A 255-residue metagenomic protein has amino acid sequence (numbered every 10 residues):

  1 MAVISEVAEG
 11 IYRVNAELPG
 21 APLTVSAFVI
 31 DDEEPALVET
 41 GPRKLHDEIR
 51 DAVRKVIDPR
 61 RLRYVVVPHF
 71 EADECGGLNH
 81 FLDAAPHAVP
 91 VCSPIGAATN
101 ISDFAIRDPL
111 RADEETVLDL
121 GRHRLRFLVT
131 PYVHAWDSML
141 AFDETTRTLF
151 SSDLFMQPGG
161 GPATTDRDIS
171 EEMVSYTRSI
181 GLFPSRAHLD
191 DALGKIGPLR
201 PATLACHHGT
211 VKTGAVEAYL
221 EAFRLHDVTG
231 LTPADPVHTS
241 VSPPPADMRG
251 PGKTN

Functional and structural regions predicted by a protein language model:
A2-K55, M139-S152: Conserved beta-strand hairpin/beta-sheet module of binuclear metal-dependent hydrolase folds, prominently
E6-E9, H87-S138, R178, P184-G197: Metallo-beta-lactamase
R13-P19, G41-R43, V66-H69, L125-P131 (+1 more regions): Short, flexible loop segments at the rims of nucleotide/cofactor-binding pockets, characterized by
V38-T40, L62-F70, P90-P94, L149-D153 (+2 more regions): Active-site neighborhood of phospho(di)ester-bond hydrolases with catalytic His/Asp-centered motifs
P42-R43, A72, M156, V211: Short, glycine/acidic-enriched loop or turn micro-motifs at the edges of active sites
L45-V91: Active-site metal-binding motif and surrounding structural segment of the metallo-beta-lactamase
Y64-V67, V91-A98, T232-V241: A short, structured active-site edge motif that brings together acidic residues
P131-C206, T210-E217, L225-V228, P233 (+1 more regions): Metallo-beta-lactamase
